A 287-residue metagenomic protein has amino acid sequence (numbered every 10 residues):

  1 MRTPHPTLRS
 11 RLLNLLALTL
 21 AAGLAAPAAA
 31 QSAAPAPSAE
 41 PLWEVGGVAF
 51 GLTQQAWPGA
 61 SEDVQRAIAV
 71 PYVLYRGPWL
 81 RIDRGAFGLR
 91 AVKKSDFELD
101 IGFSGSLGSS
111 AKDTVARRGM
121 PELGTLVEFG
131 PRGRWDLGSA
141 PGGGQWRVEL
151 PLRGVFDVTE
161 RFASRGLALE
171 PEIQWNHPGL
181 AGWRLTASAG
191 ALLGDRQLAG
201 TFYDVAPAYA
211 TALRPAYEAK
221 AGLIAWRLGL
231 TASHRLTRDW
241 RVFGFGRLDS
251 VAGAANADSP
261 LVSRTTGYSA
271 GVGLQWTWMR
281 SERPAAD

Functional and structural regions predicted by a protein language model:
M1-P41, S281-D287: Cleavable N-terminal export/targeting peptides
Q31-W43, P58-G59, P78-E98, G138-W146 (+4 more regions): Short loop/turn motifs that connect adjacent beta-strands in outer-membrane beta-barrel proteins
W43, D63-A69, S95-F97, L123-F129 (+3 more regions): Residues that define the transmembrane beta-barrel architecture of outer-membrane proteins
V45-T53, V73, R84, I101-L107 (+3 more regions): Transmembrane beta-barrel strands of outer-membrane/channel proteins
G51, V73-Y75, A91, G133-L137 (+5 more regions): Residue-level signature of outer-membrane beta-barrel architecture
L52-P58, S106-K112, D136-A140, R153-E160 (+3 more regions): Sequence/structural signature of outer-membrane beta-barrel proteins
I68-L74, T265-D287: Outer-membrane beta-barrel "beta-signal"
W135, E160-R241, S250-N256, L261: Outer-membrane beta-barrel transmembrane domain signature
